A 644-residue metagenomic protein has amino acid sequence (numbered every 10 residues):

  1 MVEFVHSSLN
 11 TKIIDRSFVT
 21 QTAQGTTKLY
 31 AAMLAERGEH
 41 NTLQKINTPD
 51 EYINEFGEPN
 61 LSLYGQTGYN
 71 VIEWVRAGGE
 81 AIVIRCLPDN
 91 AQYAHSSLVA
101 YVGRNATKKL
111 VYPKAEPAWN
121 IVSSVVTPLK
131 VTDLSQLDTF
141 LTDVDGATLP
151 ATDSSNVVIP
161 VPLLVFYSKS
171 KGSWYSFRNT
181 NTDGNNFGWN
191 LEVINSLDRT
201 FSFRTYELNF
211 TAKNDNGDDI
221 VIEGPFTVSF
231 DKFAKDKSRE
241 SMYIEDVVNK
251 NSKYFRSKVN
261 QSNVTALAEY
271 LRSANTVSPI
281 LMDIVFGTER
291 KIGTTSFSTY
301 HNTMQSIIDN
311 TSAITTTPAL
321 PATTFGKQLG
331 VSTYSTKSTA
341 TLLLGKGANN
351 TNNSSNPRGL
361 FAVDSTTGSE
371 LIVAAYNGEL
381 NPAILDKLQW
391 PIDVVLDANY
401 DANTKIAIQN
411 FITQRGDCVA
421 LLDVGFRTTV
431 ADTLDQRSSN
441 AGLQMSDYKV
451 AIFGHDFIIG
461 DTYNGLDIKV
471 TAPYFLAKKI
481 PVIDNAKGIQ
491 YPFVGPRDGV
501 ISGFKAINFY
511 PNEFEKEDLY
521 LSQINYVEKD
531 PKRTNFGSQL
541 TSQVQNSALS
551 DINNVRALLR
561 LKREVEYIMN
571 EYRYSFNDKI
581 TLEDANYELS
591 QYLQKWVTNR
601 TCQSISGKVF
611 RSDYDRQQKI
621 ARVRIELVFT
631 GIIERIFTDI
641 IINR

Functional and structural regions predicted by a protein language model:
M1-K114, V277, V285, T295 (+2 more regions): Structured, hydrophobic secondary-structure cores that serve as assembly/anchoring elements
N60-Q490: Extracellular Cys-Trp
